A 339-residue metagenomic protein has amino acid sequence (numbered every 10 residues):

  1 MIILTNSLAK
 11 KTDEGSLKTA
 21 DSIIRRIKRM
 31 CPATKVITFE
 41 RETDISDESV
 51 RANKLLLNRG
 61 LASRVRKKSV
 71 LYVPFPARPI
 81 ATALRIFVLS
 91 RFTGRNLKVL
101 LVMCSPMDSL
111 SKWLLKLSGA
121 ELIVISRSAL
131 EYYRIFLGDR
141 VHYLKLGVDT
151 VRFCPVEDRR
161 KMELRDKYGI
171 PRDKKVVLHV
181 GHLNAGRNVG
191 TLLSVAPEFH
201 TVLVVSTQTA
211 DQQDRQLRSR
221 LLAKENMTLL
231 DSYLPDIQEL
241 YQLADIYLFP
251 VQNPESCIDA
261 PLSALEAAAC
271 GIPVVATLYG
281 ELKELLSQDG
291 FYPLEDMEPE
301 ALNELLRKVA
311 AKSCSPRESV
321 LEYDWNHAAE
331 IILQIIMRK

Functional and structural regions predicted by a protein language model:
R41, V180, T201-Q216: Glycosyltransferase donor-sugar binding loop
G119-R159, T228: Donor nucleotide-sugar binding/catalytic pocket of nucleotide-sugar-dependent glycosyltransferases
P171-R187, L193-E198: Conserved donor-binding/catalytic core segment of Leloir-type glycosyltransferases
R215-Y233: Nucleotide-activated donor-binding/catalytic signature segment of Leloir-type glycosyltransferases, i.e., the conserved
F249-L265, K283-E284: Nucleotide-sugar-dependent
A268-A276: Short hydrophobic beta-strand element within catalytic cores of glycosyltransferases and related nucleotide-activated
K283-K308: Change "using UDP/GDP/dTDP sugars" to "using nucleotide sugars
D296-E300, A310-R338: A charged, aromatic-enriched C-terminal amphipathic alpha-helix characteristic of glycosyltransferases across folds
